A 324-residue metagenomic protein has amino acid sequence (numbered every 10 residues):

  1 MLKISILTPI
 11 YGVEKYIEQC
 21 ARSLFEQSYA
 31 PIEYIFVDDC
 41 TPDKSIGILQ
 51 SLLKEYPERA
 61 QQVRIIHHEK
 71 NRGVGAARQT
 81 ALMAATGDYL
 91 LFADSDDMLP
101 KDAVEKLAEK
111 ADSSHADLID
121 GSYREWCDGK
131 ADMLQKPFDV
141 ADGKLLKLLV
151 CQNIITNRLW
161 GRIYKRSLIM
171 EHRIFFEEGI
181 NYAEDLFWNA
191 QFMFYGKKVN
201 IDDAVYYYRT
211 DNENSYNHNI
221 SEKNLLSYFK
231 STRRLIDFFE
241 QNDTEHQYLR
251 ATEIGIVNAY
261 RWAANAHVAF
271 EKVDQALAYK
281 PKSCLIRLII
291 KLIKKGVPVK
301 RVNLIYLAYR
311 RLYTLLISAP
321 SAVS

Functional and structural regions predicted by a protein language model:
M1-K230: Nucleotide-sugar donor-binding/catalytic module of glycosyltransferases that assemble extracellular/cell-envelope
Q50-L53, A108, I236, E240 (+1 more regions): Residue-level detector of alpha-helical secondary structure
N71, I155, I254, C284-R287 (+1 more regions): Helix-centric, low-specificity signal for extended rod-like, repetitive segments
D97, D102, E245, A251-T252: A compositionally biased, intrinsically disordered/low-complexity signal enriched for hydrophobic/aromatic residues
L146-C151, I236, E253, D274 (+1 more regions): Generic detector of well-ordered alpha-helical segments enriched in charged/polar residues, highlighting helical
D185-L186, R250-I254: Alpha-helical scaffolds flanking conserved acidic
K197, A204-N212, H218-R250, N258-S283: Catalytic core of nucleotide-sugar-dependent glycosyltransferases
H267-S324: Membrane-interface aromatic/basic loop that binds lipid-linked glycans or pyrophosphate carriers, typified by
